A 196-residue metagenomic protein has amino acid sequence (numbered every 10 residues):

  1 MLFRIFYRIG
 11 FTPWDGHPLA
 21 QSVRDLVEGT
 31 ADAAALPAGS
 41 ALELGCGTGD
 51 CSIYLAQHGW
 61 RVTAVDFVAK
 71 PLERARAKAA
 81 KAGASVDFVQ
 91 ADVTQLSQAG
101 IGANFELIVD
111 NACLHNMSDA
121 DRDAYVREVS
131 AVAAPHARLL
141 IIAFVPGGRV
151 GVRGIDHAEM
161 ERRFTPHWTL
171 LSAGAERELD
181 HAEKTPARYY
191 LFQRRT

Functional and structural regions predicted by a protein language model:
M1-L44, T48-I101, M117-T196: Class I (Rossmann-like) S-adenosyl-L-methionine-dependent methyltransferase catalytic domain, capturing the SAM-binding
V109: A conserved beta-strand element that flanks and buttresses the S-adenosyl-L-methionine
A112-N116: Short catalytic micro-motifs in class I SAM-dependent methyltransferases
